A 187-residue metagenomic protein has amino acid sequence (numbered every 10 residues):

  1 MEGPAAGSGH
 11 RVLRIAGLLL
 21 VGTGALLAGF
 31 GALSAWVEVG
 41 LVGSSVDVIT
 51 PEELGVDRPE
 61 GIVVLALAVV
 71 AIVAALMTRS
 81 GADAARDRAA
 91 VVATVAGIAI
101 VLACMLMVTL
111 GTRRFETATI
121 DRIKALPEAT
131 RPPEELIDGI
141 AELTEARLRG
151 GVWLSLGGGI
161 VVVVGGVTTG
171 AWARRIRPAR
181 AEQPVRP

Functional and structural regions predicted by a protein language model:
E2-P187: Compact integral membrane and secretory-pathway proteins
